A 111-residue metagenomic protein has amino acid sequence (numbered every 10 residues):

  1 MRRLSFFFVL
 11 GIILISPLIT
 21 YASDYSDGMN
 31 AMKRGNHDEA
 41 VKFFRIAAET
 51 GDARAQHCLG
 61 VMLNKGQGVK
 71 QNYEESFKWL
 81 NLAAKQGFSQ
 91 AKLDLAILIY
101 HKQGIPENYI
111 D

Functional and structural regions predicted by a protein language model:
M1-F8: Bacterial N-terminal signal peptides that target proteins for export
F8-P17: Bacterial N-terminal signal peptides
T20-A22: Boundary at the C-terminal end of the N-terminal hydrophobic targeting segment
D24-A31, C58-K65, K92-H101: Hydrophobic face of amphipathic alpha-helices that form TPR/SEL1-like repeat modules and related alpha-solenoid
A31, G35-N36, E49-D52, K65-Q67 (+4 more regions): Short helix-capping/linker turns of helical repeat alpha-solenoids
I46-V61: Short, charge-rich amphipathic alpha-helical segments embedded in non-transmembrane helical bundles/solenoids
